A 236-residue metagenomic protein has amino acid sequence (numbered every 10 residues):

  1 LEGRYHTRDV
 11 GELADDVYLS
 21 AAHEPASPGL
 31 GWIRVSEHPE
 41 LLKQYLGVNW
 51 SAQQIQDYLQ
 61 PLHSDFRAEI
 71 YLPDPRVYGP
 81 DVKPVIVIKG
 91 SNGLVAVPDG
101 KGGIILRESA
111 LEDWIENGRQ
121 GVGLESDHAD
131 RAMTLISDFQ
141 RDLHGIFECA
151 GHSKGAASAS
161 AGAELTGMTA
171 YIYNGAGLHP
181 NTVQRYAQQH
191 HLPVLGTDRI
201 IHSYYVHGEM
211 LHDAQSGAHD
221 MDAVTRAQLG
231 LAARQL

Functional and structural regions predicted by a protein language model:
L1-D16: N-terminal trafficking/processing presequences and adjacent post-cleavage segments of proteins routed to secretion
L1-E2, R76, P80-K83, R141-I146 (+1 more regions): Serine hydrolase/lipase
Y5, V17-A150, L165-T169, A176-P180 (+1 more regions): A conserved cap/lid and substrate-binding interface adjacent to the catalytic center of lipid-processing enzymes
D9, S27-G29, Y45, G100 (+3 more regions): Intrinsically disordered, low-complexity segments enriched in small/polar residues
I136, A159-S160: Short amphipathic alpha-helical segments and helix-helix/interface helices
A150-G155, A159: Gly/Ala-rich beta-loop-alpha elbow adjacent to hydrolase catalytic centers
